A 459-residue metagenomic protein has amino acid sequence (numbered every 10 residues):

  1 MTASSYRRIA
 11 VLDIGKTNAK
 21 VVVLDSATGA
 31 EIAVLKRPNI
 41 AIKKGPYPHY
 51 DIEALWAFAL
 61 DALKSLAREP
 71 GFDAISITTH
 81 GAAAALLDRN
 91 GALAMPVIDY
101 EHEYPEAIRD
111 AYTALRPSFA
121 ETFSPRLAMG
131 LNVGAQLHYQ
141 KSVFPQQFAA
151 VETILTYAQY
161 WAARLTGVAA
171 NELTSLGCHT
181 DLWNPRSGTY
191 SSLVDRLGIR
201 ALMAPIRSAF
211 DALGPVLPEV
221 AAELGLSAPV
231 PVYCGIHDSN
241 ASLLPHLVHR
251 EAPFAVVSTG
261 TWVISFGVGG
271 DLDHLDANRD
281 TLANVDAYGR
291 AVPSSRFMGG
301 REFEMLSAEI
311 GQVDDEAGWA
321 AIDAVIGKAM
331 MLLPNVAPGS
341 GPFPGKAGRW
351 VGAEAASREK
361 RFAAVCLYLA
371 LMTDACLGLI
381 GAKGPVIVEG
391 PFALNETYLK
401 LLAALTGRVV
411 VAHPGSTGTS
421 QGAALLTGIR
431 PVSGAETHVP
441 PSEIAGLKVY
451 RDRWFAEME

Functional and structural regions predicted by a protein language model:
M1-V97, E106-A107, A150, R200 (+5 more regions): N-terminal glycine/serine-rich phosphate-binding loop of ATP-dependent small-molecule kinases, especially carbohydrate
T2, V11, T113-L127, A135-V151 (+5 more regions): Active-site core segments that coordinate phosphate-bearing ligands/cofactors across diverse enzyme families
K36-I42, I98-E106, G177-C178, T261-V263 (+1 more regions): Short, acidic/turn-prone active-site loops that include or flank metal/cofactor- and phosphate-binding residues
A41-I42, E106-A107, D211-P215, P338-G341 (+1 more regions): A short acidic, often aromatic-flanked loop/helix-cap motif at beta-alpha or helix-coil junctions that lines enzyme
K64-Y100, P125-L131, A158, A162-W183 (+1 more regions): Short beta-strand-loop/turn "lid" adjacent to the catalytic site in phosphate-handling enzymes
I98-P117, G422: Short alpha-helix plus adjacent loop in nuclease-associated cores
P185-R186, A209-L213: Short beta-strand to alpha-helix junction loop
